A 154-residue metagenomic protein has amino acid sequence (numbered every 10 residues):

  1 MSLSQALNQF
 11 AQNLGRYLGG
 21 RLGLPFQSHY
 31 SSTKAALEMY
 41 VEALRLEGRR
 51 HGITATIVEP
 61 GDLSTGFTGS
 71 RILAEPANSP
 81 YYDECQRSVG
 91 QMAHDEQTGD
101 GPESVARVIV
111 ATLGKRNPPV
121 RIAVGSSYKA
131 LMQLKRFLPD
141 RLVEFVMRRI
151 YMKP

Functional and structural regions predicted by a protein language model:
M1-L14: N-terminal low-complexity segments that are often proline-rich with Ser/Thr-Pro
A11, R16-L22, G61: Active-site segment of SDR-like NAD(P)-dependent oxidoreductases
G15, V41, A106: Short-chain dehydrogenase/reductase
L22, A43-T54: Active-site-adjacent segment of SDR/Rossmann-fold oxidoreductases
L22-S28: Active-site loop immediately N-terminal to the catalytic Tyr-X3-Lys motif of short-chain dehydrogenase/reductase
T33: Active-site helix of classical SDR
R49-E96: C-terminal beta-strand-loop-alpha-helix "lid" module of Rossmann-like NAD(P)-dependent dehydrogenases
A55, D95-R136: Core catalytic loop region at the nicotinamide-binding pocket of NAD(P)H-dependent oxidoreductases
